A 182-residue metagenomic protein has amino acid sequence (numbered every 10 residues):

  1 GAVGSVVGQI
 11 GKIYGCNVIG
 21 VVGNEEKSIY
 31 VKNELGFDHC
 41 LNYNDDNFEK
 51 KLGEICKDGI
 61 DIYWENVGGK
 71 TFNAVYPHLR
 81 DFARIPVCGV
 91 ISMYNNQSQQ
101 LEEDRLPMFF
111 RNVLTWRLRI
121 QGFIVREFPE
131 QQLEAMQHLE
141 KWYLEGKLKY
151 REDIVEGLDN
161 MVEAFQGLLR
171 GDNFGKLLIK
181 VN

Functional and structural regions predicted by a protein language model:
G1-N182: Terminal helix/beta-alpha structural elements that buttress the NAD(P)+-binding lobe
